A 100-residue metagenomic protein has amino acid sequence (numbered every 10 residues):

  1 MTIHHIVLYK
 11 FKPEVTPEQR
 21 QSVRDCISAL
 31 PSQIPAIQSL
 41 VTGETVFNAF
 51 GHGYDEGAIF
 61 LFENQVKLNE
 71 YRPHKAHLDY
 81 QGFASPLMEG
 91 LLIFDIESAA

Functional and structural regions predicted by a protein language model:
M1-D55, E63-P73, E97-A100: Short S/T/G/P-rich N-terminal loop/turn motif that feeds into the first structured element of a domain
I59: Short, structured active-site "lid" loops
Q65-I96: C-terminal structural segments of small proteins and small subunits
